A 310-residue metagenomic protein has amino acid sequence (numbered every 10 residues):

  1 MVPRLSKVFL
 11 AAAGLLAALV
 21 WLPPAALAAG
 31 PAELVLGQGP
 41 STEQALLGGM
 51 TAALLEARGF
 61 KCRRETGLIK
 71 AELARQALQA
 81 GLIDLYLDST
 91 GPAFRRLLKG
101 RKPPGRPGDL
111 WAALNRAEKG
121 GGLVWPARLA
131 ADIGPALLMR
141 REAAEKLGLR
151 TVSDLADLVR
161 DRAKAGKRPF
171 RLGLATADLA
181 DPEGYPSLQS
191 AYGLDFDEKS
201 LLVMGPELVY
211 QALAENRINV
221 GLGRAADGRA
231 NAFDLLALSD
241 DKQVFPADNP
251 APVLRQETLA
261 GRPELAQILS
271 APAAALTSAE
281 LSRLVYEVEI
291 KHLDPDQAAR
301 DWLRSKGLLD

Functional and structural regions predicted by a protein language model:
G30-E43, F60-T66, K167-L174: Short, well-ordered beta-strand elements
T42, R63-Q76, K199-Q211: Short helix-initiation/N-cap motifs at beta->coil->alpha
T42-K61, P182, P186-S190: Short, polar/charged alpha-helical segment
E43, A177-A191, P263-D310: An extracytoplasmic/periplasmic, membrane-proximal ligand-sensing/linker region
L97-P126, E215-R217, R229-Q243: Ligand-binding "clamshell"
G108-R171, A274-S278: A conserved helix-loop-strand patch within extracytoplasmic ligand-binding domains of the periplasmic binding
P135-E145, D248-R262: A bilobed periplasmic-binding-protein/Venus flytrap-type ligand-binding module shared by bacterial periplasmic
A163-D240: Ligand-binding pocket segment of bilobal, Venus flytrap-like solute-binding proteins
